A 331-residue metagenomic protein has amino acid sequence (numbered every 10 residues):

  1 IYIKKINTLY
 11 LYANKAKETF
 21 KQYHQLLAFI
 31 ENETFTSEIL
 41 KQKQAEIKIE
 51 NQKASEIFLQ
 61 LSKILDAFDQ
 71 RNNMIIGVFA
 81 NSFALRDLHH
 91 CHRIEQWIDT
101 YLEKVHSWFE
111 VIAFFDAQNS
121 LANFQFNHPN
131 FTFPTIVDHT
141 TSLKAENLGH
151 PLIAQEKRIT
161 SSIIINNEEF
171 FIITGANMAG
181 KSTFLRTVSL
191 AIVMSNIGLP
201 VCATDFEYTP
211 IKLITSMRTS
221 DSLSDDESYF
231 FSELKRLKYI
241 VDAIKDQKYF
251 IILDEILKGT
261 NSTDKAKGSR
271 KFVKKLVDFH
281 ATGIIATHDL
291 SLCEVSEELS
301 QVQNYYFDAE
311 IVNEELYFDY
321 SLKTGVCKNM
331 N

Functional and structural regions predicted by a protein language model:
I1-A176, T183-L213, K235-R236: Alpha-helical coupling/stalk and coiled-coil linker elements that connect catalytic or binding modules and transmit
L121, N127-N331: ATPase nucleotide-binding head domains, primarily ABC-like/P-loop NTPase cores
